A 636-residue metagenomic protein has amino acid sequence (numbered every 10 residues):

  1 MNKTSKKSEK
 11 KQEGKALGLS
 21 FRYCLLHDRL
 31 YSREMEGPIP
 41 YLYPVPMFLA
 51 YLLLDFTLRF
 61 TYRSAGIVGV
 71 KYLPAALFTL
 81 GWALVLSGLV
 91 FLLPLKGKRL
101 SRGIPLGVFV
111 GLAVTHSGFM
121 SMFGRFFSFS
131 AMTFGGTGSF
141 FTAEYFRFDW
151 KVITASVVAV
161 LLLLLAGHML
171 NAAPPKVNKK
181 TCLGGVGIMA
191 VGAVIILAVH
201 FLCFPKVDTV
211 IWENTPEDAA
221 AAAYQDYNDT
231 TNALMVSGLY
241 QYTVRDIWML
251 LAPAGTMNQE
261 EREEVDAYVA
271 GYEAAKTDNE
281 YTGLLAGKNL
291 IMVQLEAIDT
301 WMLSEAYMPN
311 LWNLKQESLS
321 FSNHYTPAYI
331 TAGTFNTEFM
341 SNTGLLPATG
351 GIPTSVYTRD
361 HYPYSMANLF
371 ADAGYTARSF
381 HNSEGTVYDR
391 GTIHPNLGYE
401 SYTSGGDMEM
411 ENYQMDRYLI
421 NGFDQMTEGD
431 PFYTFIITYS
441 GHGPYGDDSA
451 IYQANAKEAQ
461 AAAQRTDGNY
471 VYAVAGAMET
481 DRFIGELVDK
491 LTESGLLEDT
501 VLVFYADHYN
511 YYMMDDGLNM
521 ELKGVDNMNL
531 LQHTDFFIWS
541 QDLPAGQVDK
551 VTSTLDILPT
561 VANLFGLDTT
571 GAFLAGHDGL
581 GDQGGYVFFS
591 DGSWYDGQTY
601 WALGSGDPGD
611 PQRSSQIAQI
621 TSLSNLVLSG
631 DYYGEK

Functional and structural regions predicted by a protein language model:
N2, K11, K15, S20-Y242: Transmembrane and membrane-interface helices of multi-pass, inner-membrane envelope-modifying transferases
E13, C24, D28, S32 (+15 more regions): Compositionally biased, intrinsically disordered low-complexity regions enriched in proline and serine
G118-S130, D149-K151, G255-E261, T334 (+5 more regions): A diffuse structural propensity rather than consistent per-protein peaks
L239-E260: Aromatic-Pro/Gly-enriched surface loop or interdomain linker that acts as a lid/target-recognition segment
P253-E273: Helix-hairpin-helix/helix-loop-helix acidic hairpins
D266-K636: Solvent-exposed soluble domains appended to multi-pass membrane proteins
